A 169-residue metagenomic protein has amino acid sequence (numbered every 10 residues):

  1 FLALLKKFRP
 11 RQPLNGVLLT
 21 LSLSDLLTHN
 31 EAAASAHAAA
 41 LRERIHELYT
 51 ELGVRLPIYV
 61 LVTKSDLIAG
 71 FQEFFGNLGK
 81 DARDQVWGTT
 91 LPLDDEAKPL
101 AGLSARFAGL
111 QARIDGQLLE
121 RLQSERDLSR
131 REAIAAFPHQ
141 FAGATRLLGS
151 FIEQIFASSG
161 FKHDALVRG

Functional and structural regions predicted by a protein language model:
F1-G169: Basic, amphipathic N-terminal segments
